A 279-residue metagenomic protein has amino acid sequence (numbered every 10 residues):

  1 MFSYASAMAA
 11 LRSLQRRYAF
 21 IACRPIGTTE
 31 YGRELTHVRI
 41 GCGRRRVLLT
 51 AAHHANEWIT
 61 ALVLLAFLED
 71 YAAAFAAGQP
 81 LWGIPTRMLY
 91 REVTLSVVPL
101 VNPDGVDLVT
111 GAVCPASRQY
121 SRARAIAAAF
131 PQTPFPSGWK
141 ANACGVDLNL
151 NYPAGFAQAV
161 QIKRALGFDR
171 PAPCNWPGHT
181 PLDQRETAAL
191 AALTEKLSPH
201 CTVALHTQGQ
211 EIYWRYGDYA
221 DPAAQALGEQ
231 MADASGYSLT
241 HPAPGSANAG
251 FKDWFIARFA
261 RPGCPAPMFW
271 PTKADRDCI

Functional and structural regions predicted by a protein language model:
M1-L35: Short glycine- and acidic-rich boundary segments immediately preceding or forming the N-terminal edge of structured
I26-T28, I40, A51-H53, V98-P103 (+5 more regions): Active-site-proximal beta-strand/loop segments in catalytic clefts of secreted hydrolases
G32-R33, W82-I84, S246-D253: Alpha-helical scaffolding within the catalytic cores of extracellular/periplasmic polymer-degrading hydrolases
T36-R44: Short beta-strand-to-loop junctions in surface cap/lid or active-site-entrance loops
R44, W58-I59, L64-L68, A72-Y216 (+1 more regions): Active-site/substrate-binding loop(s) of hydrolase catalytic cores
R46-L48, C264: Conserved beta-strand elements of the Class I
L190, K196, C201-A204, Q210-P222 (+1 more regions): Active-site-adjacent mobile loop/cap segments within catalytic or ligand-binding domains
G217-S235: Gly/Ser/Thr-rich active-site loops/lids in small-molecule metabolic enzymes that frequently grip phosphoryl groups
